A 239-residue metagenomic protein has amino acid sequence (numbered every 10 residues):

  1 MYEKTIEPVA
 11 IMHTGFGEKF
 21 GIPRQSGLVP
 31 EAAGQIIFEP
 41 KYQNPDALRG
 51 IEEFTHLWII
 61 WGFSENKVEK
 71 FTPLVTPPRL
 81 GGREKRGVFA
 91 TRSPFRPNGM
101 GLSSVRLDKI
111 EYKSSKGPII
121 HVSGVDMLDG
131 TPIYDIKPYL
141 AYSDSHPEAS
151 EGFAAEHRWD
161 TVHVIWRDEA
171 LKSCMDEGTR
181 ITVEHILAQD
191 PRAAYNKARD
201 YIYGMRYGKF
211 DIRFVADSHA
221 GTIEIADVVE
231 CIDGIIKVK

Functional and structural regions predicted by a protein language model:
M1-P45, I51-E53, A141-H185, A194 (+1 more regions): Arg/Lys-rich, positively charged N-terminal/basic patches that mediate binding to nucleic acids
Y2-P8, F95-V105, G208: Short coil-to-beta-strand transition motifs
I11, S103-D108, H121, P132 (+1 more regions): Residues located in well-ordered beta-strands
G17, K109-I120, M127, H219: Short, conserved beta-turn/loop elements at beta-strand boundaries and strand-helix junctions
R49-G101, Y195-R199: Active-site-adjacent substructure of cysteine-protease-like catalytic cores
I120-A154: Flexible glycine-rich active-site/ligand-binding loops centered on an Asp-His dyad
A198-S218: Basic/aromatic recognition patch in beta-strand/loop cores that engages polyanionic ligands
D217-K239: Enriched for short, Lys/Arg-rich terminal
